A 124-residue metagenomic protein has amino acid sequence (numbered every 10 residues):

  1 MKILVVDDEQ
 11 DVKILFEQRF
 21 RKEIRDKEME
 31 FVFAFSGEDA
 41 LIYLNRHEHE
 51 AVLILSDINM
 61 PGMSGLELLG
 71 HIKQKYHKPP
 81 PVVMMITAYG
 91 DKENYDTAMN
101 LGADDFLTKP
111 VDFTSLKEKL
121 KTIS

Functional and structural regions predicted by a protein language model:
D7, D57, T87: Active-site residues of response regulator receiver
D8, K109: A Lys-centered signature of the CheY-like receiver
Q10-V32: Two-component/phosphorelay signaling modules centered on CheY-like receiver
F33-I42, G65: Helix N-cap/capping motif at the beta->alpha junctions
I42, L66-P79: Short amphipathic alpha-helix used as the core "switch/output" element in two-component signaling
E48-L55: Active-site beta3 strand of CheY-like receiver
M60: Receiver (REC) domain active-site loop signature in two-component systems and cognate sites in sensor histidine kinases
E67, P79, G90-D105, S115-E118: Alpha4 helix (beta4-alpha4-beta5 surface) of REC/receiver domains from two-component response regulators
